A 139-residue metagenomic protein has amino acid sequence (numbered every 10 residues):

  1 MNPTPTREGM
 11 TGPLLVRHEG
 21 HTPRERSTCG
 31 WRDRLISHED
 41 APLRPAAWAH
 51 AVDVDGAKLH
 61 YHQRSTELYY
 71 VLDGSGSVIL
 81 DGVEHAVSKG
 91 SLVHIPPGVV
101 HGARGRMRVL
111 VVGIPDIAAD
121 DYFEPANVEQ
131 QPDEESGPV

Functional and structural regions predicted by a protein language model:
N2-H18, R26, P42-P45, R104-V139: Double-stranded beta-helix
H21-L59, S65, V112, D121: A short glycine-rich, His/Asp/Glu-containing loop-to-beta-strand
R64, V83, V99, P115: A generic "binding-loop/recognition-motif" signal
R64-G76, D81: Glycine- and acidic-residue-biased ligand/ion/polar-headgroup-sensing regions
G74, G90, V109: Short hydrophobic/aromatic patches on the structural cores and recognition surfaces of FHA
V78-I79, I95, V99-R106, V111: Short beta-strand His + acidic residue motifs that chelate non-heme Fe in jelly-roll/DSBH and cupin folds
G82-G98: Short acidic-glycine-tyrosine-enriched beta hairpin
